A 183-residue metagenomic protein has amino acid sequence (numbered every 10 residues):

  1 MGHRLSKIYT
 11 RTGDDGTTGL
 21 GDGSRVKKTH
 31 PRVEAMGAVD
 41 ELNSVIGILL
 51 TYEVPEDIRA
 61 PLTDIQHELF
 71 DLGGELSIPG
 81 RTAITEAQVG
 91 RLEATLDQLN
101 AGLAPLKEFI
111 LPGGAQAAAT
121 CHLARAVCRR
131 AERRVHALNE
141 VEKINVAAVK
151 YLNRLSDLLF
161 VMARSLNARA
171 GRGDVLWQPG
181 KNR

Functional and structural regions predicted by a protein language model:
M1-R183: Phosphate/pyrophosphate-binding loop motifs in nucleotide- or prenyl diphosphate-using proteins
